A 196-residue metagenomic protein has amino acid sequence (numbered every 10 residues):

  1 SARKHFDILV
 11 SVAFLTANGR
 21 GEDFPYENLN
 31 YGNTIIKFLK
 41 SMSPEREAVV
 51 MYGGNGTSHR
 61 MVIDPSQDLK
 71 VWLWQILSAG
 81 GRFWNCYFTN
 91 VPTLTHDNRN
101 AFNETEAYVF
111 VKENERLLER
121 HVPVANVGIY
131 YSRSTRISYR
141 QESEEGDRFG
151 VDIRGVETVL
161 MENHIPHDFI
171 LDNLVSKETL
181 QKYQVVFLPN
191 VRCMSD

Functional and structural regions predicted by a protein language model:
S1-D196: Carbohydrate-binding surfaces of carbohydrate-active enzymes
